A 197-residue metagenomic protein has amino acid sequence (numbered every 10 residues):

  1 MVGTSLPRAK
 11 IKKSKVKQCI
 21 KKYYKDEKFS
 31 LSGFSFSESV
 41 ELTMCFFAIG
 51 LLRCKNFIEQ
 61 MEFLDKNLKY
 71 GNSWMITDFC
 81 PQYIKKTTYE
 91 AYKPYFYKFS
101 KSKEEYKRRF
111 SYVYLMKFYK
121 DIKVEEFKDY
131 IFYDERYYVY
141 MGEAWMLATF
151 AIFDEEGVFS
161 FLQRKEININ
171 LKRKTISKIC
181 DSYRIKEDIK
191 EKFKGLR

Functional and structural regions predicted by a protein language model:
M1-R197: Alpha-helical scaffold domains
